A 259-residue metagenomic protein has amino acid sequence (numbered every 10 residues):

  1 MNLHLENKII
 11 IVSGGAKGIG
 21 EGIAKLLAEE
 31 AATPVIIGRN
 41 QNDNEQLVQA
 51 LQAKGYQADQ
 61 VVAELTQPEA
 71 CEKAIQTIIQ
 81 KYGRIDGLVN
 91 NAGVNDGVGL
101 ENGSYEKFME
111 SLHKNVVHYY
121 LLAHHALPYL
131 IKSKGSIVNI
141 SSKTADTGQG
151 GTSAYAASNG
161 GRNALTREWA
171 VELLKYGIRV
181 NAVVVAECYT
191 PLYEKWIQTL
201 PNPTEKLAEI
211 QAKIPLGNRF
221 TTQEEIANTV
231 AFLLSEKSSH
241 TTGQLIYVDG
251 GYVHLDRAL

Functional and structural regions predicted by a protein language model:
I9, G14-G18: Conserved glycine-rich cofactor-binding loop
G99-L112, I210: Substrate-binding pocket helix/loop in short-chain dehydrogenase/reductase
A123, S158: Active-site helix of classical SDR
P128, V171-K175, S239: Alpha-helical segment proximal to the catalytic Tyr-Lys
S142: Residue(s) in the substrate-gating loop at a strand-loop-helix junction that position the organic substrate next
T147, A231, T242-L259: Short C-terminal tail/terminal secondary-structure segment of NAD(P)H-dependent dehydrogenase/reductase domains
P203-E224: Catalytic Tyr-x(3-8)-Lys segment
